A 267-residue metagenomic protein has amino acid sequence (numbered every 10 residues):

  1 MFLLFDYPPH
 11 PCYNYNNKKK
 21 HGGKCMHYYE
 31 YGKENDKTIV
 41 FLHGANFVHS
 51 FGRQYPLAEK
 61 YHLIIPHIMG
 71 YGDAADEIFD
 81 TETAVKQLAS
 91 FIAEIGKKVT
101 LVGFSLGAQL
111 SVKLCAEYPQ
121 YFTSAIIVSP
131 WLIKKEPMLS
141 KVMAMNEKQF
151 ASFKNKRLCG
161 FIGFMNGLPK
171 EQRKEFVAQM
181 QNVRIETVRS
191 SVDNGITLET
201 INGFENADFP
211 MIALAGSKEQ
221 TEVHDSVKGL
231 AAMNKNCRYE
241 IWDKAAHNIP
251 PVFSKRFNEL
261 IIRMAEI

Functional and structural regions predicted by a protein language model:
M26-D73: Conserved HGGG/HGGXW glycine-rich cap/lid loop of the alpha/beta-hydrolase fold
I64-V102: Active-site loop/oxyanion-hole signature of alpha/beta-hydrolase fold enzymes
G103-G107, S111: Gly/Ala-rich beta-loop-alpha elbow adjacent to hydrolase catalytic centers
A116-E117, F122-F153: Flexible "cap/lid" loop of the alpha/beta hydrolase fold
M138, F153-E205: Conserved alpha/beta-hydrolase catalytic His-Asp/Glu region
A207, A213-A215: Short beta-strand/loop motif that positions the catalytic acidic residue of the alpha/beta-hydrolase fold
Q220-S226: Conserved alpha/beta-hydrolase "acid-adjacent" motif
A245-K255: Catalytic histidine-centered segment of alpha/beta-hydrolase-like enzymes
